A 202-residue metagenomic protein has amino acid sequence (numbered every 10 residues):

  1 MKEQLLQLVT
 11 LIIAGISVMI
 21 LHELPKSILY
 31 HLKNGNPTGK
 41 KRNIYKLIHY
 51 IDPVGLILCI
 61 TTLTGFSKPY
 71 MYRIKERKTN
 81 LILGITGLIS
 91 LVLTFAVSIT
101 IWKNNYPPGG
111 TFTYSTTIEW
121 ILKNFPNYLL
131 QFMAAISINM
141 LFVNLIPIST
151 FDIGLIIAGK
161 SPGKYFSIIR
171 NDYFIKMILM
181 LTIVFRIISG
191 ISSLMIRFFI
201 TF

Functional and structural regions predicted by a protein language model:
M1-F202: Hydrophobic transmembrane alpha-helices and their immediate loop junctions in multi-pass integral membrane proteins
